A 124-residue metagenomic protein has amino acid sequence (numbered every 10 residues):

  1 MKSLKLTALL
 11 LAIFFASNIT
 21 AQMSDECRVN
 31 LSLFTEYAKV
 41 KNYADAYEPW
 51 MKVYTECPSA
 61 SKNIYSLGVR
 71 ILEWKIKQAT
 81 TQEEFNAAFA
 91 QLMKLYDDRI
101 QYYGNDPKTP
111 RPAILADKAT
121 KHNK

Functional and structural regions predicted by a protein language model:
M1-D25, V69: Bacterial Sec-dependent N-terminal signal peptides
K2-K5, R99, K118: Basic side chains
F14-F15, F34, W74, F85 (+1 more regions): Phenylalanine-focused residue identity feature
A21-D25, F34, A38, A46-E48 (+1 more regions): Structured catalytic/translocation cores of nucleotide/phosphate-coupled proteins
M23-T35, P58-Q78, G104-K124: Amphipathic alpha-helical repeat scaffolds of TPR domains
A38-M51, E84-D97: Helix-turn-helix repeat elements of alpha-solenoid scaffolds
A79-E83: Short, polar/flexible loop-turn hinges at active-site or ligand-entry regions and domain interfaces
